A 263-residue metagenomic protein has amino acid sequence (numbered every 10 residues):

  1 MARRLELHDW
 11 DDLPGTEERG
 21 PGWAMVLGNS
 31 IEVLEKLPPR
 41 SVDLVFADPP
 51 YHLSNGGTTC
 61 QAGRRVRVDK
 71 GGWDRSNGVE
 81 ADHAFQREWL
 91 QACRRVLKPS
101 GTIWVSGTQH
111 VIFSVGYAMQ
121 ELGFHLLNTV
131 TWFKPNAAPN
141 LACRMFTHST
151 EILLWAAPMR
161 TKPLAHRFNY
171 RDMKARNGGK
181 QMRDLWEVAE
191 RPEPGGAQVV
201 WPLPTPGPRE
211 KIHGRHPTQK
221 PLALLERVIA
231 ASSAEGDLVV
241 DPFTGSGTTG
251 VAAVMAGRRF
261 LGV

Functional and structural regions predicted by a protein language model:
M1-V263: Core catalytic lobe of class I
